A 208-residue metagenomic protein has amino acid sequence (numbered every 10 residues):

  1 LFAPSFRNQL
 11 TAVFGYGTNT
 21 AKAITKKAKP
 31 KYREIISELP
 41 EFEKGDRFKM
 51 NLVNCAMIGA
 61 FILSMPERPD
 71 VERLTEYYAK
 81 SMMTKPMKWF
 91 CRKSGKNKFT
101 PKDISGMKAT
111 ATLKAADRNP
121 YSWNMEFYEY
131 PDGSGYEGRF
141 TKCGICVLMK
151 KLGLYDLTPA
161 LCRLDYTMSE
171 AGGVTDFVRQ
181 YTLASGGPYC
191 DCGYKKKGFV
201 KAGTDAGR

Functional and structural regions predicted by a protein language model:
L1-M65: N-terminal, charged low-complexity regulatory/assembly segments
F2-L10, A171, Q180-R208: Activation/maturation switch segments at domain boundaries
L10, F61, M65, K114-D117 (+2 more regions): Hydrophobic, Leu/Ile/Phe/Ala-enriched alpha-helical segments that form helix-helix packing faces
G17, V71-E72, Y155, T175: Short coil/loop linkers at secondary-structure junctions
V53-L152: Amphipathic interaction/junction segments at domain boundaries or subunit interfaces
A56, L164, G187: Short, well-structured alpha-helical interface segments that form or flank functional binding sites
E67-V71, D132, E170-T175, K197-A202: Secondary-structure boundary elements
E126-A184: Short, hydrophobic/π-rich interface segment
